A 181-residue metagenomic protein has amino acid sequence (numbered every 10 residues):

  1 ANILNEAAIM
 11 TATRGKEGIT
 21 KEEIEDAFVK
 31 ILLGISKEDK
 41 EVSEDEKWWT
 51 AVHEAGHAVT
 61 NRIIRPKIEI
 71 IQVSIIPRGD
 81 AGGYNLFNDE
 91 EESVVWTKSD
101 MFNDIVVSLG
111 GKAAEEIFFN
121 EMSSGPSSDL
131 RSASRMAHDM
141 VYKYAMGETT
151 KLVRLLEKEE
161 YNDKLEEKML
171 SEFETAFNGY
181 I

Functional and structural regions predicted by a protein language model:
A1, E6, E38-D45: Short conserved motifs of the RecA-like P-loop NTPase core
A1-T13, E22-D26: C-terminal helical "lid" of AAA+/P-loop NTPase domains
L4, A27-F28, D104-L109: Short alpha-helical scaffolding segments that buttress acidic/His motifs in well-ordered protein cores
K16-G18: Inter-lobe coupling/hinge segments of SF2-like helicase ATPases
K21, S36, S43-V52, A58-I181: Soluble catalytic regions of large protease machineries
E25-F28, S134: Generic structural concept
